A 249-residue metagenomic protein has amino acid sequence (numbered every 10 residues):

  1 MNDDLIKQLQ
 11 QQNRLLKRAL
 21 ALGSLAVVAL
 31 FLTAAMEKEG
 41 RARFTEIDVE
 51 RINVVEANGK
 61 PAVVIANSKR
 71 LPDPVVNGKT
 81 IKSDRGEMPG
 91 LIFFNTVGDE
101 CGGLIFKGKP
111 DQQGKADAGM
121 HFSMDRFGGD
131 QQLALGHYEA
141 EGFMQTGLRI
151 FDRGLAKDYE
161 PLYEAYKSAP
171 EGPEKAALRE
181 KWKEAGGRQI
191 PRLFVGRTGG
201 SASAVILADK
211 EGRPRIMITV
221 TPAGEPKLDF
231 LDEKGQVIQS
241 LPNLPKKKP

Functional and structural regions predicted by a protein language model:
M1-E39: Single-pass membrane-anchoring alpha-helices
F31-P249: Parallel beta-helix/beta-solenoid repeats that form elongated, surface-exposed shafts/blades used for receptor binding
